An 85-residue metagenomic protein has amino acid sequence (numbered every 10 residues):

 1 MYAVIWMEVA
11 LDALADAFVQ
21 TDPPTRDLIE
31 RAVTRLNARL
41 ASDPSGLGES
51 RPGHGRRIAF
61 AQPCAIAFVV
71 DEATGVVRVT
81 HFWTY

Functional and structural regions predicted by a protein language model:
M1-A65, D71-Y85: Basic, Lys/Arg-enriched alpha-helical interface segments
